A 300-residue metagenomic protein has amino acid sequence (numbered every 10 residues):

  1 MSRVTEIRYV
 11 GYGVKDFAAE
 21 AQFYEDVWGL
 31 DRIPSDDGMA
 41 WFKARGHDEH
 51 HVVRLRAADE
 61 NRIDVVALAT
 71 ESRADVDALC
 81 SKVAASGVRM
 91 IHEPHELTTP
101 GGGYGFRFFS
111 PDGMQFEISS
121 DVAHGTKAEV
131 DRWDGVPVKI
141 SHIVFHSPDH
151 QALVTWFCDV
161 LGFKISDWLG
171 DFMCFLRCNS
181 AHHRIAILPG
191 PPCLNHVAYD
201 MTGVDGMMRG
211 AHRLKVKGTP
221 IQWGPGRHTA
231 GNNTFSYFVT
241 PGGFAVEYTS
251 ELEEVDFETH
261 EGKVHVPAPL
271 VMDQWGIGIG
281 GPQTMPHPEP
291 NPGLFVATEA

Functional and structural regions predicted by a protein language model:
M1-A18, D48, I63-L68, D121-Q151 (+3 more regions): N-terminal beta-strand motif that seeds the catalytic metal site of vicinal oxygen chelate
S2-E49, L97-T99, F145-H183: Core segments of cupin and vicinal oxygen chelate
E6-K15, A58-V83, Y104-F109, K139-P148 (+2 more regions): Vicinal oxygen chelate
E20-E25, V83, G113, L153 (+4 more regions): Conserved active-site tyrosine of GNAT-family acetyltransferases
D31-D64, M114-V122, S166-N195, D200-V204 (+1 more regions): Conserved short beta-strand elements that form part of the metal-binding/catalytic scaffold of enzyme active sites
V53, A67, P94: Blade-loop segments of beta-propeller domains
A84-V136, C174, T219-A300: Vicinal oxygen chelate
G135-I185, P189-M208, K215-P220: Surface-exposed interaction/gating patches
